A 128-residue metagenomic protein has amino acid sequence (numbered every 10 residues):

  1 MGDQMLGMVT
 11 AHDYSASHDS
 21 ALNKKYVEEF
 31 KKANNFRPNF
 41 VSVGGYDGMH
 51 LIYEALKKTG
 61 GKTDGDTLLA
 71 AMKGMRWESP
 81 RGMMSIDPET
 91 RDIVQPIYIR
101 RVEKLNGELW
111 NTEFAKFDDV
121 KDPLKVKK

Functional and structural regions predicted by a protein language model:
M1-K128: Extracytosolic ligand-binding ectodomains
